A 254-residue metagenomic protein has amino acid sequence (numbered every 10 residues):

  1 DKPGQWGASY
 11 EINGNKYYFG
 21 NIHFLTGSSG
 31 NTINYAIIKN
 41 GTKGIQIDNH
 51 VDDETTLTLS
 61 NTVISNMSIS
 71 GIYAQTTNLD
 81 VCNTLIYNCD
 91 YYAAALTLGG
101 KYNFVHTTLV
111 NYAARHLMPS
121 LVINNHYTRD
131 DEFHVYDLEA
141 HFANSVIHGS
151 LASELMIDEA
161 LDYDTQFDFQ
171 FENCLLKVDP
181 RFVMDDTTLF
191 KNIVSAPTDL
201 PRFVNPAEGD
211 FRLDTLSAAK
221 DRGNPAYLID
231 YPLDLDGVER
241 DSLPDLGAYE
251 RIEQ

Functional and structural regions predicted by a protein language model:
D1-G209, R222-Y231, L235-D236, Y249-Q254: Beta-strand/loop edge motif enriched in small/polar residues
F142, D214-T215: A conserved hydrophobic position in a structured secondary element of the catalytic/binding core that shapes
F211-R212, R240: Conserved beta-loop-beta connector loops within the AMP-binding
L216-K220: AMP-binding/adenylate-forming core of the ANL superfamily
V238, L243-A248: C-terminal transmembrane beta-barrel domains of outer membrane proteins
